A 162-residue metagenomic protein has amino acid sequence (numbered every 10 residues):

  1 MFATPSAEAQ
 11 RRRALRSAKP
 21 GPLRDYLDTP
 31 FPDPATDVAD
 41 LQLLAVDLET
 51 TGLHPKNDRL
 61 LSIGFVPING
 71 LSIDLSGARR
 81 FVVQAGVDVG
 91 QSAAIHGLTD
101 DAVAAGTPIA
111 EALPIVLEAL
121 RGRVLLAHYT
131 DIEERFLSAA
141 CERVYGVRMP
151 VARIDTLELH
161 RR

Functional and structural regions predicted by a protein language model:
M1-E8: Long, acidic (Asp/Glu-rich), low-complexity accessory segments flanking structured domains
Q10-A18, P22-V151: Conserved non-catalytic scaffold segment of RNase H-like nuclease domains
I154-R162: Short alpha-helix plus adjacent loop in nuclease-associated cores
